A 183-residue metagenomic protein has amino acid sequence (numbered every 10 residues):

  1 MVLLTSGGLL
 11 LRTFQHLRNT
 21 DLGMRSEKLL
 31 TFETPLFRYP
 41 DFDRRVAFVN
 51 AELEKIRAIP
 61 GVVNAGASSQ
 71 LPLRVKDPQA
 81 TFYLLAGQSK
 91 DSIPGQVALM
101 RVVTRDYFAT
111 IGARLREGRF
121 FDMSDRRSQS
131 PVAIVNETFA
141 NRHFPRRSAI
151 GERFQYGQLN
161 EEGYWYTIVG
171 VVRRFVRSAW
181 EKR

Functional and structural regions predicted by a protein language model:
V2-K28, R44: Alpha-helical transmembrane segments
L3-S6, L10, L53-R183: Mid-to-C-terminal secondary-structure elements that act as membrane-proximal/extracytoplasmic interface segments
Q15-H16, L29, A67, A149: Generic detector of bulky aromatic hydrophobic side chains
Q15-R18, T34-R38, T138-F139, Q155-Q158: Adenylate-forming
K28-L30, Y166: Residues at beta-strand starts and edge strands
L30-P40, F82-D91: Short, hydrophobic beta-strand segments
Y39-D43, S124-D125: A generic structural signal for short coil/turn motifs at secondary-structure boundaries
V49-N50: Amphipathic alpha-helical segments in well-structured domains
